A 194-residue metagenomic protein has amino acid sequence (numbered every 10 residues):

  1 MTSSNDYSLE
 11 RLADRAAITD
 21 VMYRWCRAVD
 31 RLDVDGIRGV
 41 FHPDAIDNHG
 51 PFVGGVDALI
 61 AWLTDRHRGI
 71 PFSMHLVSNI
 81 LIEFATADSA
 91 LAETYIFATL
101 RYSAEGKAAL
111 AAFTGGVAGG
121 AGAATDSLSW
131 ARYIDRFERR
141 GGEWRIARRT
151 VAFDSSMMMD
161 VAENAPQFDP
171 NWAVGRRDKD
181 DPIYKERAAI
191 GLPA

Functional and structural regions predicted by a protein language model:
M1-R27, R31, G39: Short, low-complexity N-terminal intrinsically disordered segments enriched in polar/charged residues
A16, P71-S73, D126-L128: Transmembrane beta-barrel outer-membrane domains
V21-R24, G36, V40, S78 (+1 more regions): Short, hydrophobic/aromatic alpha-helical segments in well-folded domains
V29, F41, I96-A98, T150-F153: Short beta-strand segments enriched in hydrophobic/aromatic residues within well-folded beta-rich domains
V34-G115: A solvent-exposed, acidic/Ser-Thr-rich amphipathic alpha-helical stretch
S89-E93, A123-T125, W130-E163, D169: Short beta-strand edge/turn micro-motifs at domain boundaries
Y102-D126, G175, P182: Mixed-charge, low-complexity intrinsically disordered segments
D160-A194: Acidic/histidine-enriched, glycine/proline-rich intrinsically disordered or flexible terminal extensions
